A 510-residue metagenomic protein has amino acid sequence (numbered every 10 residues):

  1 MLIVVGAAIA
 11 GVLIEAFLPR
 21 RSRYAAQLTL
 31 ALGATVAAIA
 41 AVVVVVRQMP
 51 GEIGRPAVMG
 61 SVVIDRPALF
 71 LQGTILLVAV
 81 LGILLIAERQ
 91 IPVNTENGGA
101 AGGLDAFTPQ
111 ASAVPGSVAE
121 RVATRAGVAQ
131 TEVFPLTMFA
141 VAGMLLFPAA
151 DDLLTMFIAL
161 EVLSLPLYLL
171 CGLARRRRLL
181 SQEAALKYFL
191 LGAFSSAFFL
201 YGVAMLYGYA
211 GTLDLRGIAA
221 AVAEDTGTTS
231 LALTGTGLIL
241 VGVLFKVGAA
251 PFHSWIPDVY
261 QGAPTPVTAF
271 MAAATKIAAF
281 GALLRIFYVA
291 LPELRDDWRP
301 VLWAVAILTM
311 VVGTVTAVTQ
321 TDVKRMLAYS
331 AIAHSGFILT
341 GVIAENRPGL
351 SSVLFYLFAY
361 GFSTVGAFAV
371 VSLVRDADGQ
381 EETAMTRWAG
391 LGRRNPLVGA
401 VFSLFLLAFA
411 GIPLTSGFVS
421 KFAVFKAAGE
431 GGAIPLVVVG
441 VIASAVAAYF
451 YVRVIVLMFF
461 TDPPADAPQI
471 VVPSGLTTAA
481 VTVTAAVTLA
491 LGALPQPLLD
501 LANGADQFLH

Functional and structural regions predicted by a protein language model:
M1-H510: Alpha-helical transmembrane segments of multi-pass membrane proteins predominantly involved in bioenergetics
